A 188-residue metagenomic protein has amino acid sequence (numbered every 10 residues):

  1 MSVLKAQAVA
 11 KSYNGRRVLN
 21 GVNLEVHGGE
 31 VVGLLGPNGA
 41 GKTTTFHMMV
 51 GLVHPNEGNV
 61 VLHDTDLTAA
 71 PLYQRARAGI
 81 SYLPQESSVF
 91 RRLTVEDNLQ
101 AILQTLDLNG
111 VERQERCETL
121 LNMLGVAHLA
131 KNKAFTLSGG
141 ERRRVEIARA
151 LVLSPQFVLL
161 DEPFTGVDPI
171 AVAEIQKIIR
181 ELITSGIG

Functional and structural regions predicted by a protein language model:
L35-P37: The feature captures the beta-strand-to-loop junction immediately N-terminal to the Walker
V50: Helix-to-loop junction immediately C-terminal to a conserved catalytic motif
D66-S81, E86, G110-Q114: ABC ATPase NBD coupling module
Q100, V111-L129, Q176-R180: Conserved ABC ATPase "signature" region
K133-L137, E141: Conserved ABC ATPase signature
S154: Conserved catalytic motifs of ABC-family nucleotide-binding domains
V158-D161: Catalytic Walker B motif of ABC-type/P-loop ATPase nucleotide-binding domains
